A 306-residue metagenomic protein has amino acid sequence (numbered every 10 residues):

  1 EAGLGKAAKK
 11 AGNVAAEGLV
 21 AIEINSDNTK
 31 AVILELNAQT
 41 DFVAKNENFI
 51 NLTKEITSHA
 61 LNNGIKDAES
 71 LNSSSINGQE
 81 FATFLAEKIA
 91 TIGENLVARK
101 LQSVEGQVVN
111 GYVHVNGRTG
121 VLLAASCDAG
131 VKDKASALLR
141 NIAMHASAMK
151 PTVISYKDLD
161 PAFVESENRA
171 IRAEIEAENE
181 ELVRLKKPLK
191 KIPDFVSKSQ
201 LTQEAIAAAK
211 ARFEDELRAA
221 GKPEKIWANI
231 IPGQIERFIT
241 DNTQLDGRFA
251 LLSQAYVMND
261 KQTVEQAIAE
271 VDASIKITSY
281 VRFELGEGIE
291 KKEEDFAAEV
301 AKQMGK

Functional and structural regions predicted by a protein language model:
E1-K306: N-terminal assembly/interaction segments in proteins that build large macromolecular machines
